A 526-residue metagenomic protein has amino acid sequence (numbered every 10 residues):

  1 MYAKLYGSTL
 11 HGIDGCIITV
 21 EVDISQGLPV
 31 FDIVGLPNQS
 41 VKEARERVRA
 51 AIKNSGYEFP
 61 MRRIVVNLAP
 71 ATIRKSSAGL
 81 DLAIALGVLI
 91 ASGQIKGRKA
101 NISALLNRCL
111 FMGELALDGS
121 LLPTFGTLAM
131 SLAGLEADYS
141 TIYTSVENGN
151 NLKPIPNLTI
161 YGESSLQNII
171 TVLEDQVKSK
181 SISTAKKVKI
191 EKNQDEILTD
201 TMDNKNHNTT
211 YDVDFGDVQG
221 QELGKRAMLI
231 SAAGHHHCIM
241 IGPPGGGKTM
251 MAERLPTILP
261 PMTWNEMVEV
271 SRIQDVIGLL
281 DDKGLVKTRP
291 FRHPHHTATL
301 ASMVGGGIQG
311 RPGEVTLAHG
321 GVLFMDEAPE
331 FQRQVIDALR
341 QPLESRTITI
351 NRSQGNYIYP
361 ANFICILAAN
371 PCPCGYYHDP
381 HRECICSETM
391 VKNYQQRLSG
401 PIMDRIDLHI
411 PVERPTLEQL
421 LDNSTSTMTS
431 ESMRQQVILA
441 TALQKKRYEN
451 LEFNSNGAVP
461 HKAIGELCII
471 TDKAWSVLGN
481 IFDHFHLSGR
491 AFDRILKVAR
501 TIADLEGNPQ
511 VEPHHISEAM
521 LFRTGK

Functional and structural regions predicted by a protein language model:
M1-I239, G246, F492, P509-K526: Peripheral, non-AAA+ core regions of ATP-driven protein-machinery
S40-R45, P60, N67-S77, G310 (+1 more regions): Basic, amphipathic alpha-helical bundle interface domains used for macromolecular binding and assembly
F59-R62, L105-L106, D138, P156 (+8 more regions): Short loop/turn elements that form and flank the Walker-type P-loop nucleotide-binding site in RecA-like NTPase cores
L229, P290, A301-L323, N356: Conserved alpha-helical scaffold flanking the Walker A/P-loop in AAA+ ATPase domains
M240-L279: Walker A/P-loop
G242, G305, E327: The Walker A (P-loop) glycine that initiates the GxxxxGKT/S ATP-binding motif of P-loop NTPases
G284-S302: Inter-Walker segment of RecA-like/P-loop motor cores
G320, D326-E327, A338: Walker B catalytic acidic pair
